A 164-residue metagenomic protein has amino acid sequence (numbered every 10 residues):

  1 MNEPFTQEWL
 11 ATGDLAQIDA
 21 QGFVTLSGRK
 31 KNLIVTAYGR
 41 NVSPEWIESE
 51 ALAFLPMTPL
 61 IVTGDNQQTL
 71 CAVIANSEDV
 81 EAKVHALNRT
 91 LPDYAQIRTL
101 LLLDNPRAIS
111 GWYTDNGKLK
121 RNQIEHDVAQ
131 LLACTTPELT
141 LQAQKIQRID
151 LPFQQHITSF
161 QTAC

Functional and structural regions predicted by a protein language model:
M1-G13, P44-S49: Conserved ANL (AMP-binding/adenylate-forming) active-site segment centered on the GW(Y/F)…HTG consensus within
E3-T6, N76-D79, N105, T136: Serine/threonine-rich low-complexity intrinsically disordered regions
P4, W9, N32-L33, N41 (+3 more regions): Residue-level preference for alpha-helix termini and adjacent loops
L15-T99, I109-S110, C164: AMP-binding/adenylate-forming catalytic core of the ANL superfamily
P59, R89-C164: Conserved C-terminal "lid"/linker of ANL adenylate-forming enzymes
